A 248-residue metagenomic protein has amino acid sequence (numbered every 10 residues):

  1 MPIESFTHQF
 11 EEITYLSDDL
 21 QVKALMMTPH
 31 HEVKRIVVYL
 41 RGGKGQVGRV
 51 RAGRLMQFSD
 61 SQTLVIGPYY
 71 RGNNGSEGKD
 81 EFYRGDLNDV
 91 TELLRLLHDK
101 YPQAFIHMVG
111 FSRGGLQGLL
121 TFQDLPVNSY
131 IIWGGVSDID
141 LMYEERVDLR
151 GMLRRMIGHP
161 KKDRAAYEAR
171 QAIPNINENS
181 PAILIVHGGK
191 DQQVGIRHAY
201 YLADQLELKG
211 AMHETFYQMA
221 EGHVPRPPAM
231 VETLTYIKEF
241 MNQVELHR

Functional and structural regions predicted by a protein language model:
M1-H30: N-terminal cap/lid segment of alpha/beta-hydrolase-fold proteins
K34-G43: Short beta-strand element of the alpha/beta-hydrolase
R49-G67: Short amphipathic alpha-helix adjacent to the substrate-entry channel of hydrolases
E81-K100: Alpha/beta-hydrolase active-site loop
Y101-S112: Alpha/beta-hydrolase fold nucleophile elbow
G135, D140-N175: Mobile cap/lid helix-loop segments that gate and shape the active-site cleft of serine hydrolases
N179, I185-H187, D191: Short beta-strand/loop motif that positions the catalytic acidic residue of the alpha/beta-hydrolase fold
Y200, K209-R248: C-terminal catalytic histidine-bearing segment of alpha/beta-hydrolase fold enzymes
